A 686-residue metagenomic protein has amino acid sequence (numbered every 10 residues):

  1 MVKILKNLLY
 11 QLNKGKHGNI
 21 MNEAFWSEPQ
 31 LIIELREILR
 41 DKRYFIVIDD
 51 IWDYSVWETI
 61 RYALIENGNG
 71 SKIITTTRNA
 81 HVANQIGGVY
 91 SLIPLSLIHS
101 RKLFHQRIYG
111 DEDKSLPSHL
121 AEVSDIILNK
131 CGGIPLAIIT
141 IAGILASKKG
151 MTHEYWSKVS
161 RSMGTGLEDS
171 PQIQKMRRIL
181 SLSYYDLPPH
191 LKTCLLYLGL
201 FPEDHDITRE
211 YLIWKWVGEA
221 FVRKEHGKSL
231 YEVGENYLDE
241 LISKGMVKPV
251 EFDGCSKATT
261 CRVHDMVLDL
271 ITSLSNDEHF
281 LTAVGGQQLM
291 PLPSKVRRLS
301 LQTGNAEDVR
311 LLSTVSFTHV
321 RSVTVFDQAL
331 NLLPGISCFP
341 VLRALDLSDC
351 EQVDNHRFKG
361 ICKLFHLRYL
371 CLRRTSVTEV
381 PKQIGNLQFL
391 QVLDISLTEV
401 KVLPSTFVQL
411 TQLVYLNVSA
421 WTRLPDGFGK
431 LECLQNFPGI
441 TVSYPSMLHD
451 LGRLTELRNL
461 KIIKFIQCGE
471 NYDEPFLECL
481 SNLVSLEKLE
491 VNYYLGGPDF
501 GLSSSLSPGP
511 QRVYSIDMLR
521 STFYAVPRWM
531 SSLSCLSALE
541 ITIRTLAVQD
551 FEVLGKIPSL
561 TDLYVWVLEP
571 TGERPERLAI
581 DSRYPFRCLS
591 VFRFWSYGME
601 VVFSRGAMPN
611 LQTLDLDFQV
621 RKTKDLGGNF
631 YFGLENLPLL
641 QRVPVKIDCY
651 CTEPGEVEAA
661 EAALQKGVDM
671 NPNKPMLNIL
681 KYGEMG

Functional and structural regions predicted by a protein language model:
M1-E34, W214-W216: Post-nucleotide-binding-loop coupling segment downstream of the phosphate-binding loop, primarily in RecA-like P-loop
V2-L9, S71-E122, T140, K158 (+1 more regions): Alpha-helical sensor/transducer elements of the RecA-like P-loop NTPase core
E28-L95: A conserved switch/coupling segment of P-loop NTPase cores
I65-N67, S115, I144-C194, G199-K363 (+5 more regions): Surface-exposed helical/coil interface segments that assemble multiprotein signaling complexes
A121-G133: A short helix-loop-helix "switch/interaction" segment in the helical subdomain of ASCE P-loop NTPases
K130-T140, P188-T193: The conserved phosphate-sensing helix
T260, T303, D327, A344 (+20 more regions): Structural position within Leucine-Rich Repeats
C433-P438, D450-I463, G469-G686: Non-core capping and flanking segments associated with repeat-based/extracellular domains
